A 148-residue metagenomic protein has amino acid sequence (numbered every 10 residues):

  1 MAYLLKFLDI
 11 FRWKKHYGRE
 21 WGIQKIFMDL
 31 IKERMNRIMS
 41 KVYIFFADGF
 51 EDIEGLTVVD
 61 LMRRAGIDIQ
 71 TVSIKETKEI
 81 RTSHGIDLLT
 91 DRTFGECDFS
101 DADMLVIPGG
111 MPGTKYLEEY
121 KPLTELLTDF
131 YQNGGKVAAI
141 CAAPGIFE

Functional and structural regions predicted by a protein language model:
L30-N133, G145-E148: Extended, subdomain-level signal for the structured scaffold at the beginning of enzyme domains
I140-C141: Short, thiol/selenol-centered motifs that function as redox-active sites or metal-ligating centers
